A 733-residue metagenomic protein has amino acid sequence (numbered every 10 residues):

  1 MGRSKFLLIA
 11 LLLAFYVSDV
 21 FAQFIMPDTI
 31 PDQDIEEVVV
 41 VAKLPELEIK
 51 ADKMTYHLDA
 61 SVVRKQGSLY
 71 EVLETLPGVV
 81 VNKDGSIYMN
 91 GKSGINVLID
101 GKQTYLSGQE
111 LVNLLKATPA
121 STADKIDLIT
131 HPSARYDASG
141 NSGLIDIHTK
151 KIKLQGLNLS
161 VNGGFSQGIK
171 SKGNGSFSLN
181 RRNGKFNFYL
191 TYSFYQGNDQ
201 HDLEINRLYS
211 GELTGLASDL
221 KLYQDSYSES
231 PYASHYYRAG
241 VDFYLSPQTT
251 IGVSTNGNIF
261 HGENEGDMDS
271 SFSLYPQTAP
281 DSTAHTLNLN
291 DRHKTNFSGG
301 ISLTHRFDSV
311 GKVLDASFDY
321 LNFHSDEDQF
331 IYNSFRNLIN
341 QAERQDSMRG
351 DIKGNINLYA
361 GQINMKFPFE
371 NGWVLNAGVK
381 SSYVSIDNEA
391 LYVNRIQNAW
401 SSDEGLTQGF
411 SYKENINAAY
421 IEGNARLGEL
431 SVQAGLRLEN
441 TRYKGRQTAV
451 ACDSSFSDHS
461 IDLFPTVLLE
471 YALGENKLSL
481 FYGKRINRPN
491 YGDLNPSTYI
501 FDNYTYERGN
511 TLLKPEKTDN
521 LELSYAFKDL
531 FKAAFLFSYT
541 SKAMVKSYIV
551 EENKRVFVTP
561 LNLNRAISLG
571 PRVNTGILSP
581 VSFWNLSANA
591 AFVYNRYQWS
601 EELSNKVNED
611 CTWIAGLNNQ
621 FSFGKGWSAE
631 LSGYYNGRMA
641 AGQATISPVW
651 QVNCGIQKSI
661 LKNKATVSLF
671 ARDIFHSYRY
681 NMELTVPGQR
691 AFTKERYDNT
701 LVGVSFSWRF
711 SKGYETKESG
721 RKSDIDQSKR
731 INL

Functional and structural regions predicted by a protein language model:
F24-V62, N82-D84, N90-G94, I129-H131 (+1 more regions): Short, acidic, small-residue-rich periplasmic hinge/interaction motif at the N-terminus of Gram-negative outer-membrane
E37, L69-V72, L111-L114, G140-N162 (+1 more regions): N-terminal periplasmic accessory domains that precede and gate Gram-negative outer-membrane beta-barrel machines
Q103-T130: Short acidic/polar hinge/loop motifs at secondary-structure boundaries that mediate gating or recognition
I147-G163, D202, Y223, S234-G240 (+11 more regions): Surface-exposed extracellular loop regions of Gram-negative outer-membrane beta-barrel proteins
Y236-F260, N288-R446, A472, N476-K477 (+2 more regions): Face-selective signature of the C-terminal outer-membrane beta-barrel domain
R349, L358-Q362, L406-T407, R508 (+4 more regions): Outer membrane beta-barrel strand-and-loop segments of large Gram-negative receptors, especially TonB-dependent
Q408-N415, D458, I486-F535, Y539 (+2 more regions): Outer-membrane beta-barrel signature, preferentially recognizing the C-terminal barrel domain of Gram-negative
R442-K444, Y471-N520, F535-N553, I674-P687: Surface-exposed extracellular loop regions of Gram-negative outer-membrane beta-barrel proteins, predominantly
